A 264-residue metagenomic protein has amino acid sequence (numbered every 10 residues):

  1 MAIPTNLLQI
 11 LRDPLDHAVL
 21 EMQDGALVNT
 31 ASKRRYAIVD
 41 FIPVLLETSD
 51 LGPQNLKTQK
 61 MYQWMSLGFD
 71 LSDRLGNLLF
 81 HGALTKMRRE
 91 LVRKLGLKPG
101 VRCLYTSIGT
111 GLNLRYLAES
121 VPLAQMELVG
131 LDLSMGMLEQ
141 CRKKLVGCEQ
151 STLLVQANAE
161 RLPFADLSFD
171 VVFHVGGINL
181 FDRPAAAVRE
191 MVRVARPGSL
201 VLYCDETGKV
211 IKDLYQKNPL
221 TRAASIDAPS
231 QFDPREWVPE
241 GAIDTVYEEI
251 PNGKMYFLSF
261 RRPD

Functional and structural regions predicted by a protein language model:
A2-K60: N-terminal auxiliary segments of SAM/dcSAM-dependent transferases
L46-L97, L112-Y116, M137-Q140, K144 (+1 more regions): Conserved class I S-adenosyl-L-methionine
R102, S199-L200: Short glycine-centered segments of the SAM/dcSAM-binding site in methyltransferase folds
R102-R161: Class I SAM-dependent methyltransferase SAM/SAH-binding core
E160-V172: A short acidic, Gly/Pro-enriched loop at the edge of an enzyme's catalytic core that lines a small-molecule cofactor
D170-R183: A short SAM/SAH-binding and catalytic strip from SAM-dependent methyltransferases
A185-P197: A short glycine-rich, Lys/Arg-flanked "PGG" loop and its adjoining helix->strand segment in the class I
L200-S259: C-terminal alpha-helical "lid/dimerization" subdomain adjacent to the S-adenosyl-L-methionine
